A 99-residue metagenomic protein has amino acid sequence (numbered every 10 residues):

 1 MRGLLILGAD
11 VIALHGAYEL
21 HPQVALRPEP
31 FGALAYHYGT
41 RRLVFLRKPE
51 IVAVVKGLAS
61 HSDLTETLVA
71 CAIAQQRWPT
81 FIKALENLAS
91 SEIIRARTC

Functional and structural regions predicted by a protein language model:
M1-G8, G39-C99: Long, charge-rich, low-complexity alpha-helical segments
M1-R27: Hydrophobic packing positions characteristic of elongated beta-solenoid/beta-helix-type spike/fiber shafts
P28-A33: A short, compositionally biased
